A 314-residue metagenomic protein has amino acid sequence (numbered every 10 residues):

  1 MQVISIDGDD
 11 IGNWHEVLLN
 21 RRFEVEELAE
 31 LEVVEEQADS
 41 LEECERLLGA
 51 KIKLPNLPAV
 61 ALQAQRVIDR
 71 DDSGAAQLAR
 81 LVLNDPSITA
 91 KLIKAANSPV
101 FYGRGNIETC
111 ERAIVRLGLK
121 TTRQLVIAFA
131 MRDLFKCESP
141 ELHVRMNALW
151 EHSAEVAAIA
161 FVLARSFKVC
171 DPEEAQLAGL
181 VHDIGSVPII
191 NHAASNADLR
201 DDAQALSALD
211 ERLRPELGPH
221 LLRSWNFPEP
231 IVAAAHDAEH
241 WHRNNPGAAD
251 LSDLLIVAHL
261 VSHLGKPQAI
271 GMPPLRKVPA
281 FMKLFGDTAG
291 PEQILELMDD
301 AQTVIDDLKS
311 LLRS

Functional and structural regions predicted by a protein language model:
M1-V181, V187-S195, D201-K277, D307-L308 (+1 more regions): Conserved alpha-helical "signature site" that marks functionally important helical segments or helix/loop junctions
E229-V232, G286-M298: Short, surface-exposed acidic
R276-G290: Short helix/strand-capping connector loops at secondary-structure junctions
P291-S314: Acidic, carboxylate-rich catalytic segments that either coordinate divalent cations
